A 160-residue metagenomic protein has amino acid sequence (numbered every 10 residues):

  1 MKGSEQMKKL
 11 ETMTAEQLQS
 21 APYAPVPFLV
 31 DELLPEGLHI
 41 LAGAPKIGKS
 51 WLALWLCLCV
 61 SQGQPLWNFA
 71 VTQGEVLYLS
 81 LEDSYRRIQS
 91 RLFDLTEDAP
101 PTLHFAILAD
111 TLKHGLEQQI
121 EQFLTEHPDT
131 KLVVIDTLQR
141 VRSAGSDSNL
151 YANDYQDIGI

Functional and structural regions predicted by a protein language model:
M1-E5: N-terminal nucleic-acid engagement/recognition segments and initiation subdomains in replication, restriction
Q6-L10, A15-E16, Y23-P25, V30 (+3 more regions): Conserved inter-motif catalytic segment of the P-loop NTP-binding fold
L29, P35-G37: Pre-Walker A (P-loop) beta-loop-beta motif of ABC nucleotide-binding domains
L41: Hydrophobic anchor at the beta1->P-loop junction of P-loop NTPases
A44: P-loop (Walker A) phosphate-binding loop of NTP-binding proteins
L52, L56: Hydrophobic positions on the alpha1 helix immediately C-terminal to the Walker A/P-loop
C59-G63: Active-site catalytic microenvironments for nucleophilic, acid-base chemistry
